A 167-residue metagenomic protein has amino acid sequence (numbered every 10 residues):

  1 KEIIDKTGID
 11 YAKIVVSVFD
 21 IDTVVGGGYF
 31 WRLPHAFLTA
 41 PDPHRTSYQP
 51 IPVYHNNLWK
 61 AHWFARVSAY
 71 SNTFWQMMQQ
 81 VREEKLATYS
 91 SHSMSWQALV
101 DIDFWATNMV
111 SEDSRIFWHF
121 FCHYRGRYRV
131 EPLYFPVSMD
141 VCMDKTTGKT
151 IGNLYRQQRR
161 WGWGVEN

Functional and structural regions predicted by a protein language model:
K1-Y11, G27-V110, F121-Y124, V137 (+1 more regions): Long helical/loop segments within the catalytic core of UDP-sugar-dependent glycosyltransferases, especially the large
D10-G26: Short beta-strand-to-loop acidic/aromatic patch adjacent to the donor-nucleotide binding site
R115: Cell-envelope/extracellular polymer assembly enzymes that use nucleotide-activated donors
W118: DNA-recognition element of transcription regulators
Y128-E131: Extracytoplasmic/secretory-pathway proteins
L133-F135: Conserved beta-strand termini and adjacent loop/short-helix elements that scaffold enzyme active sites in alpha/beta
